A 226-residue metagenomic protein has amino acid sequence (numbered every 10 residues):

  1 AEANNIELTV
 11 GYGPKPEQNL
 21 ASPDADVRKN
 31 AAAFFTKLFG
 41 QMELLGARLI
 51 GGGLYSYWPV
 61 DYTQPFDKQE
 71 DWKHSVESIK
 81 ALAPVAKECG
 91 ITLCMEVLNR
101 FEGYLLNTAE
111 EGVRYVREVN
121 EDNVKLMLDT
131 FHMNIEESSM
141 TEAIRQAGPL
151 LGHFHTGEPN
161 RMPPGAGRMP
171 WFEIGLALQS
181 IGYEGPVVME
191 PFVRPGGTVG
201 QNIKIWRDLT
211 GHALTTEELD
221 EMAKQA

Functional and structural regions predicted by a protein language model:
E2-N4, L20-K125: Active-site acidic/histidine proton-transfer and metal-coordination neighborhood in alpha/beta enzyme cores
N5, P16, F35, S78 (+3 more regions): Sparse, context-dependent recognition of short Cys/His-centered cofactor- or disulfide-binding micro-motifs
G11: Zn-dependent metallopeptidase/amidohydrolase metal-coordination segment
P14-P16, L54-W58, V97-F101, T130-H132 (+2 more regions): Active-site-proximal loop/turn and secondary-structure-junction residues that shape catalytic pockets, frequently
Q18, P59, I135-S139: A short, acidic/glycine-rich surface segment
R48, L106-L128, N134-A226: Histidine-acidic metal/acid-base catalytic patches
